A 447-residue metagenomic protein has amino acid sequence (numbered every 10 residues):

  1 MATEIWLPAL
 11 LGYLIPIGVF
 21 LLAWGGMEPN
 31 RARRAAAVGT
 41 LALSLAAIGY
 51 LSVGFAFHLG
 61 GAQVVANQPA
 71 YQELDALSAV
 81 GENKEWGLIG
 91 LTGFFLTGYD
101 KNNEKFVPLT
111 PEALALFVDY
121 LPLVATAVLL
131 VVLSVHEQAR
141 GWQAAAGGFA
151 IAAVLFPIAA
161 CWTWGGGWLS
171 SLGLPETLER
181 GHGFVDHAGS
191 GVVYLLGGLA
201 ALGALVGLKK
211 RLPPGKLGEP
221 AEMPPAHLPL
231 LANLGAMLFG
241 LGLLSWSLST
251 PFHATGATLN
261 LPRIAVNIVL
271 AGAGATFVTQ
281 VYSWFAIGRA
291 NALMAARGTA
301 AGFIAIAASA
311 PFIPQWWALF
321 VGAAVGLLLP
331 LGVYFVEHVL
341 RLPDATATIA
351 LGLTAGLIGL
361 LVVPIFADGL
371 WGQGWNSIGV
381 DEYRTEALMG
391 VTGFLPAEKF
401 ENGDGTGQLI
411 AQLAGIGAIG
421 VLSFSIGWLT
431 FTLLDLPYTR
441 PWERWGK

Functional and structural regions predicted by a protein language model:
M1-K447: Glycine- and aromatic-enriched membrane alpha-helices
